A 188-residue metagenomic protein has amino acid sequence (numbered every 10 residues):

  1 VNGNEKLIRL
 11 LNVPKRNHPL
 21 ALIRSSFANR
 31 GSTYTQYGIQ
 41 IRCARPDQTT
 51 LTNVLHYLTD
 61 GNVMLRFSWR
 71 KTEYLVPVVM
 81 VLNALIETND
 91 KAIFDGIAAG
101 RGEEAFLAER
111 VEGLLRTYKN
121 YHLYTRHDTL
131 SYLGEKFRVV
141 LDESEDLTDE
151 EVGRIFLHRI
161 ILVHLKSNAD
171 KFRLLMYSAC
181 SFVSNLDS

Functional and structural regions predicted by a protein language model:
V1-S188: N-terminal non-catalytic structural scaffold regions of very large proteins
